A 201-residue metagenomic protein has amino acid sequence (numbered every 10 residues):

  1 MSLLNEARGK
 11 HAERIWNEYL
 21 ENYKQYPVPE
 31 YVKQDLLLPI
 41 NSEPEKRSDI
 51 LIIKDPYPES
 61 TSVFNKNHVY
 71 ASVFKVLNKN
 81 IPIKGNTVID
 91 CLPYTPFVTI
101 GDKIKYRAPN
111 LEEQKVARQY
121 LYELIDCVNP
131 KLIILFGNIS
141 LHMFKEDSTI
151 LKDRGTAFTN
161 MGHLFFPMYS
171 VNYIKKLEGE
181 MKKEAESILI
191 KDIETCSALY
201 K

Functional and structural regions predicted by a protein language model:
S2-Y200: A polyanion-binding, active-site-adjacent surface
